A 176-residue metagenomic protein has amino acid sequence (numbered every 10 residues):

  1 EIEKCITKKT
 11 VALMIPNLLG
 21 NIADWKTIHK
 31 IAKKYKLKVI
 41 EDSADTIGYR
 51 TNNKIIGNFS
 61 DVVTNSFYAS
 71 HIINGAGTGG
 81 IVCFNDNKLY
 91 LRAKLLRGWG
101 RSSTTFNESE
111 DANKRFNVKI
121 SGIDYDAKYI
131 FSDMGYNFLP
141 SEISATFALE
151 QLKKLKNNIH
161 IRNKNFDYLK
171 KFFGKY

Functional and structural regions predicted by a protein language model:
I2, W25, R162, F166: Aromatic/hydrophobic pocket-lining residues that form the small-molecule binding cavity in soluble enzyme cores
E3-M14, L19-N53, N85-K88: Catalytic PLP-binding core of fold-type I/II PLP enzymes
K9, N58-F59: Short loop/turn motifs at secondary-structure junctions
T46-N52, F59-Y176: Active-site region of PLP-dependent enzymes
